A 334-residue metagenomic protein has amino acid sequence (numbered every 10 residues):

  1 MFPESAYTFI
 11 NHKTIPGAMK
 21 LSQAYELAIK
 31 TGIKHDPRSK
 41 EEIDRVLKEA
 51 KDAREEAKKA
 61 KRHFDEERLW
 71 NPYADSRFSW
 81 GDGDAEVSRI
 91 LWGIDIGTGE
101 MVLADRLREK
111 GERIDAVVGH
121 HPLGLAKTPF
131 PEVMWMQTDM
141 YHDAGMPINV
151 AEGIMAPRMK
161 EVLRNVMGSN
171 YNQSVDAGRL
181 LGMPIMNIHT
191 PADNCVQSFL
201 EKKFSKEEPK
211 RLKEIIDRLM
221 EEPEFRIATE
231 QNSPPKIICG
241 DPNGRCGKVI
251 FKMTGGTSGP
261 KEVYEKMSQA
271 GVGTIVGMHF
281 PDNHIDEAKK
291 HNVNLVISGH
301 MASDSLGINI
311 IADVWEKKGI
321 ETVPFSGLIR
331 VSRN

Functional and structural regions predicted by a protein language model:
E4-A6: Acidic, Ala/Val/Gly-enriched low-complexity intrinsically disordered segments
T8-N334: Active-site catalytic microenvironments in core metabolic enzymes, especially phosphate/sugar-handling
